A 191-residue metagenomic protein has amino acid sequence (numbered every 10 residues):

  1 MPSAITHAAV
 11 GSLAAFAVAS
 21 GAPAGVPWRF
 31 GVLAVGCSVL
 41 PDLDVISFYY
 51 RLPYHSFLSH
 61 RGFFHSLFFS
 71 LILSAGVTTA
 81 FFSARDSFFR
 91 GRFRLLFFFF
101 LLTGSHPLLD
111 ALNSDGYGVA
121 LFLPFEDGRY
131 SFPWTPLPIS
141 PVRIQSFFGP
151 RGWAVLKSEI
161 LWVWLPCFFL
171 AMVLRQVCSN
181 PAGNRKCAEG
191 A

Functional and structural regions predicted by a protein language model:
M1-A191: N-terminal membrane-targeting hydrophobic helices
